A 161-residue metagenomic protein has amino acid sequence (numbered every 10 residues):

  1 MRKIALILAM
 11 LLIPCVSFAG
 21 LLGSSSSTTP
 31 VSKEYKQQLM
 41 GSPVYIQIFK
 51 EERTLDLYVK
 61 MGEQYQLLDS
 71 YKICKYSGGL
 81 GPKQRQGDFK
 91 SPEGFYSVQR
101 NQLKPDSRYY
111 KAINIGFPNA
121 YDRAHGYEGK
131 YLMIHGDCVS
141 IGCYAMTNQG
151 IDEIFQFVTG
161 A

Functional and structural regions predicted by a protein language model:
I4-I13: Sec-dependent N-terminal signal peptides
T28-Y45, L57-Y58, I73-G87, P92-R100 (+1 more regions): N-terminal post-signal-peptidase region of extra-cytosolic proteins
M61-E63: Short loop/turn segments immediately following beta-strands, especially the blade-tip and inter-blade linker loops
L67-D69: Residue-level detector of beta-propeller blades
G87-A161: Exported/periplasmic cell-wall-interacting domains
